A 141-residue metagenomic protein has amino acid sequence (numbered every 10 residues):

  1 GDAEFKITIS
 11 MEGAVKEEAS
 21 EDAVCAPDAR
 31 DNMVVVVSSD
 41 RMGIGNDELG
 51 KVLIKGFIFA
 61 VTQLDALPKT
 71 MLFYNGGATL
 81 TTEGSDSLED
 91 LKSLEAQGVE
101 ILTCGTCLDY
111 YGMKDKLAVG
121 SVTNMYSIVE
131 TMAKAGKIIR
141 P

Functional and structural regions predicted by a protein language model:
G1-A19: Intrinsically disordered, low-complexity glycine/proline-rich and charged
A14-G84: Conserved mixed alpha/beta catalytic, RNA-binding, or beta-rich assembly cores of soluble enzyme, regulatory
I58, L88-K92, V129: Short amphipathic alpha-helical segments and helix-helix/interface helices
S87-Y111: A glycine-rich helix N-cap at a beta->alpha junction
E95, M132-A133: Anion (oxyanion) recognition and catalysis
V119-Y126: Short acidic-hydrophobic, aromatic-tinged amphipathic segments that line or gate anion-handling sites
M125, A133-I139: C-terminal binding/interaction regions
